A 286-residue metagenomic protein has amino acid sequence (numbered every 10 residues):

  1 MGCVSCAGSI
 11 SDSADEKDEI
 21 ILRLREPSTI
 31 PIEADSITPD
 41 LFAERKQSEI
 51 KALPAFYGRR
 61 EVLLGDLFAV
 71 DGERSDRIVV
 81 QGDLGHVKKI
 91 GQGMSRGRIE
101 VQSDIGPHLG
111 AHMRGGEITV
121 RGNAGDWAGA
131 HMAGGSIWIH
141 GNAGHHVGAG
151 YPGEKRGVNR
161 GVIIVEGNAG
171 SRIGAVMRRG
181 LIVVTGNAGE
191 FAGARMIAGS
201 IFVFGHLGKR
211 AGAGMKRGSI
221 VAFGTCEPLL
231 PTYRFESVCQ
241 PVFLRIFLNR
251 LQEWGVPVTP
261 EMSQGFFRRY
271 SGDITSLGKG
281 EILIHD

Functional and structural regions predicted by a protein language model:
M1-D83, K89, W138-H140, G144 (+6 more regions): Intrinsically disordered, low-complexity terminal regions
R60, S75-R114, T119-G125, G129 (+3 more regions): Surface-facing alpha-helical segments and adjacent helix-coil boundary elements at the starts of domains
V147-G148: A short, acidic/glycine-rich surface segment
